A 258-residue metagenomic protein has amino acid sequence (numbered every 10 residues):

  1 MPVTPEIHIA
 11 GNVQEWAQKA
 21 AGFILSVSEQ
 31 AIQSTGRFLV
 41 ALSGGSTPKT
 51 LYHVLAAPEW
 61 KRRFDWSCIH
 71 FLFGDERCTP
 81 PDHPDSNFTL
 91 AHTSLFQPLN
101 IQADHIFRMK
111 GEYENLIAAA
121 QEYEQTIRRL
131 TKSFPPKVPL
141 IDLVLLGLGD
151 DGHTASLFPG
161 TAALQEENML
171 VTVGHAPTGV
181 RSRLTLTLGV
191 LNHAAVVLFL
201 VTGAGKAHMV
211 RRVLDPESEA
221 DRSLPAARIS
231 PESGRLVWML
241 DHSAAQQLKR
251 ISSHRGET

Functional and structural regions predicted by a protein language model:
M1-V40: N-terminal glycine-/serine-/threonine-rich phosphate-binding loop
P2-T4, F64-D142: Ligand-binding beta-strand-loop-alpha-helix segment within the catalytic cores of soluble metabolic enzymes
E29-E59: Glycine-rich N-terminal segment of FAD-binding domains in flavoprotein oxidoreductases, spanning the beta-loop-helix
L42-T47, L146-D150, T202: Glycine-rich beta-strand-to-loop/alpha-helix junction loops that act as flexible
H53-F64, T89, T93, P159-N168 (+1 more regions): A glycine- and small-aliphatic-rich helix-loop capping segment at beta-alpha/alpha-beta transitions that lines
A118-A120, T154-G160, M209-V213, R250: A short secondary-structure junction signal
L143-G189: Class I SAM-dependent methyltransferase SAM-binding "motif I" and its flanking Rossmann-like core
A195-T258: ATP/nucleoside-binding phosphotransfer catalytic cores, i.e., glycine-rich phosphate-binding loops
